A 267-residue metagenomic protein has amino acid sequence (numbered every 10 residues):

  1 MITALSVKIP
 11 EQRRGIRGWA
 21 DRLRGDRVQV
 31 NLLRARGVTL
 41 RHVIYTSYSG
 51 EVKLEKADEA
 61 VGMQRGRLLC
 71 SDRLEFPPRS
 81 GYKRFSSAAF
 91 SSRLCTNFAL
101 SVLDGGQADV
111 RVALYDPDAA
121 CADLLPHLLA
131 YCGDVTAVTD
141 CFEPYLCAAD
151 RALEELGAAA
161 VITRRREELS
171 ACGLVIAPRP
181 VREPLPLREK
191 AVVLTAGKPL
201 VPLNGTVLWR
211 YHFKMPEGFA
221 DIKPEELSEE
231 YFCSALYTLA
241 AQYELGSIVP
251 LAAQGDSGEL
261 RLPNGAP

Functional and structural regions predicted by a protein language model:
S6-P10, Y45-Y48, C70-L74, L114-D118 (+3 more regions): Structural motif
K8-R17, R22-P78: Metallocofactor- and cofactor-centric catalytic cores in central/energy metabolism, strongly enriched
D26-V30, Y45-K56, A149-A171, P180-P184: A short, well-structured beta->alpha microelement
I44, L194-P267: Adenosine-phosphate binding glycine-rich loop
L74-R79, C121-D123, F142-A149, R182-L185 (+1 more regions): Short, charged/polar "capping" segments at the starts of alpha-helices and the immediately preceding loops
K83-A99: A glycine-rich, Thr/Ser-enriched phosphate-binding loop motif common to dinucleotide/cofactor-binding enzymes
G105-E167: Glycine-rich phosphate/diphosphate-binding loop of Rossmann-like nucleotide-binding domains
A160-G218: Rossmann-like adenosine-cofactor binding region
